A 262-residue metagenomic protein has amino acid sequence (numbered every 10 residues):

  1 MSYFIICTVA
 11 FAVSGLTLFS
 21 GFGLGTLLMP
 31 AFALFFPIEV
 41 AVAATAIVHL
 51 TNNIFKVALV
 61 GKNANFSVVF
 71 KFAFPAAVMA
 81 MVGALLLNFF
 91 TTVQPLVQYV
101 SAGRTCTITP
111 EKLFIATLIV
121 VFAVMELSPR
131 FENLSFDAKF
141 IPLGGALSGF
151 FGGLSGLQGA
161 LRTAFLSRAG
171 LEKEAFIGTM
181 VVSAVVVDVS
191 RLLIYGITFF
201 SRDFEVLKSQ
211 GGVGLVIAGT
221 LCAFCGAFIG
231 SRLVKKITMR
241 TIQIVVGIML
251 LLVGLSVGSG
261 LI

Functional and structural regions predicted by a protein language model:
M1-F36, E126-M180, I217: Selected transmembrane alpha-helices and immediately adjacent juxtamembrane segments of polytopic inner-membrane
S2-Y3, F32-L50, C106-T117, A146-G156 (+1 more regions): Structural signature of hydrophobic alpha-helical transmembrane segments
Y3, A46, A116-I119, A123 (+4 more regions): Residues within membrane-spanning alpha-helices of integral membrane proteins, especially the hydrophobic core/packing
F35-I38, A73-A84, I141-L154, V187-V189 (+2 more regions): Small-residue-rich segments of transmembrane alpha-helices in multi-pass membrane proteins, especially helix faces
I38-A44, S67-K71, G170-S183: Membrane-interface alpha-helices at helix entry/exit sites of multi-pass transporters
A43-A102, V189-I237: Selective hydrophobic functional segments
N53-L59, A84-L96, K112-D137, F228 (+2 more regions): Transmembrane helix exit motif
F66-A77, F136-G145, G178-V181, I242-G247: Cytoplasmic-side transmembrane-helix entry/capping segments in multi-pass membrane proteins
